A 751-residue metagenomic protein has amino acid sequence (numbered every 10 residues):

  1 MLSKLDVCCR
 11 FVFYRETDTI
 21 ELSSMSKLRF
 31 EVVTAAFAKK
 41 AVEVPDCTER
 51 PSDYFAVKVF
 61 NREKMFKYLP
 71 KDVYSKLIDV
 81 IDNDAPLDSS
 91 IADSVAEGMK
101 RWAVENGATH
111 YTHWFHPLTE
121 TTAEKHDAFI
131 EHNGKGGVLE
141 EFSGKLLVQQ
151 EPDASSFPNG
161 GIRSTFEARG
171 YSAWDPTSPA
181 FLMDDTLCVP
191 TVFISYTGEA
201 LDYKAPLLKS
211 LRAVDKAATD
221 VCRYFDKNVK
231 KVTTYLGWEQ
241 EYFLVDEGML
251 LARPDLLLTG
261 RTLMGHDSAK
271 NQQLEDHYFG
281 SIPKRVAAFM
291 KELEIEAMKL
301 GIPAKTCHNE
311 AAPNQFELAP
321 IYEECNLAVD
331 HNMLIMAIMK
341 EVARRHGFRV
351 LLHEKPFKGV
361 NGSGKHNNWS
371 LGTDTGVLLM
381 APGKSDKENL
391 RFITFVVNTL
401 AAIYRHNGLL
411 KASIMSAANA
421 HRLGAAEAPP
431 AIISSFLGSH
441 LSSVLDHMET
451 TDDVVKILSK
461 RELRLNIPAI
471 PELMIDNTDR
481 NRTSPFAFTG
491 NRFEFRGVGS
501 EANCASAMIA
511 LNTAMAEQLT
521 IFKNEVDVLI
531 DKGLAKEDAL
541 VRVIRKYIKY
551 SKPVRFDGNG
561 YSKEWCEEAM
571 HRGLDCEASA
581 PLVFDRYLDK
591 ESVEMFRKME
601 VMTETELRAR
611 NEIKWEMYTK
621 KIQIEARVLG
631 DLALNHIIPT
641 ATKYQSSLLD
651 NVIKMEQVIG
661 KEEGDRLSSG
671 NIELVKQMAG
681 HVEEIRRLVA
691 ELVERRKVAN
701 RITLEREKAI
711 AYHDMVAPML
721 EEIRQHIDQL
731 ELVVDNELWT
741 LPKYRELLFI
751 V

Functional and structural regions predicted by a protein language model:
L5: Cationic, low-complexity basic patches in intrinsically disordered or flexible, solvent-exposed regions
C8-C9: Cysteine-centered motifs
D18-T48, S156, T165-F181: N-terminal hydrophobic targeting/anchoring segments and the immediately downstream early-domain regions of hydrolases
D53-E167: Active-site core of metal-dependent hydrolases
I91, F115, S143, P320-Y322 (+5 more regions): Active-site proximal loops enriched in glycine and acidic residues that flank catalytic Cys/His/Asp and coordinate
I91-V95, F115-P117, K145-L146, F193 (+4 more regions): Active-site-proximal loop/turn and secondary-structure-junction residues that shape catalytic pockets, frequently
E167-L352, N361-G364, L371-E612: Glycine-rich, acidic/polar active-site loops that bind/position phosphate-bearing ligands
Y547-V751: C-terminal amphipathic alpha-helical interaction region
